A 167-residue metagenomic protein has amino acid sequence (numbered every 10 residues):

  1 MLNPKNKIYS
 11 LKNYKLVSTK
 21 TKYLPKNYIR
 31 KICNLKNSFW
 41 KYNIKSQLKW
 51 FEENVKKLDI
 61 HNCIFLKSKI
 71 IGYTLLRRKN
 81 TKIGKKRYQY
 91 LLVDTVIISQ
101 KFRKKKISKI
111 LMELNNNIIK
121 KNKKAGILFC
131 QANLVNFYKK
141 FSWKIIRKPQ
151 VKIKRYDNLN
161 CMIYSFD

Functional and structural regions predicted by a protein language model:
M1-L24, F129-D167: Terminal substrate-recognition subdomain of acyl/acetyltransferases
T21-L24, I29-V96: A conserved beta-strand-loop-helix scaffold within acyl/acetyltransferase catalytic domains
H61-C63, Y90-L92, A125-F129, C161-S165: Ordered hydrophobic segments in well-structured contexts
K67-K69, K101-F102, S165-D167: Short loop segments at secondary-structure junctions
K79-T81, K101, N133: Short coil/turn motifs at secondary-structure junctions
R87, D94, R103, I118-K121 (+1 more regions): Acidic/histidine-enriched, beta-strand-rich ligand/metal-binding domains
I98, K104-N117: Conserved acetyl-CoA-binding loop-helix of GNAT-fold acetyltransferases
N117-Q131: Conserved GNAT acetyl-CoA-binding A-motif
